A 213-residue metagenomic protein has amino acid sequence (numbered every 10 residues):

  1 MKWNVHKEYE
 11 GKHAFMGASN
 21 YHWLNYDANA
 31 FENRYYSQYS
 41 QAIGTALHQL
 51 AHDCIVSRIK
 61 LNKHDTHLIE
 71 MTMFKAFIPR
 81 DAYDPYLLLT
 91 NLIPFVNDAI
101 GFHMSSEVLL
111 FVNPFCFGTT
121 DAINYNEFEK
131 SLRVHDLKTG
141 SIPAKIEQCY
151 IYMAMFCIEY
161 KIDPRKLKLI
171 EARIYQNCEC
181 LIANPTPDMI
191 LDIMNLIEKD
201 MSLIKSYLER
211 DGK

Functional and structural regions predicted by a protein language model:
M1-L88, M104-V108: Nuclease catalytic cores
Y35, N91-P94, E107-F111, D121: Short secondary-structure capping micro-motifs at structural edges
C54, L92-V96, F156, Y160 (+1 more regions): Hydrophobic, Leu/Ile/Phe/Ala-enriched alpha-helical segments that form helix-helix packing faces
F95-H103: Short secondary-structure junctions
V108-N195: Nucleic-acid nuclease catalytic cores
S202-K213: Accessory terminal regions of nucleic-acid processing enzymes
